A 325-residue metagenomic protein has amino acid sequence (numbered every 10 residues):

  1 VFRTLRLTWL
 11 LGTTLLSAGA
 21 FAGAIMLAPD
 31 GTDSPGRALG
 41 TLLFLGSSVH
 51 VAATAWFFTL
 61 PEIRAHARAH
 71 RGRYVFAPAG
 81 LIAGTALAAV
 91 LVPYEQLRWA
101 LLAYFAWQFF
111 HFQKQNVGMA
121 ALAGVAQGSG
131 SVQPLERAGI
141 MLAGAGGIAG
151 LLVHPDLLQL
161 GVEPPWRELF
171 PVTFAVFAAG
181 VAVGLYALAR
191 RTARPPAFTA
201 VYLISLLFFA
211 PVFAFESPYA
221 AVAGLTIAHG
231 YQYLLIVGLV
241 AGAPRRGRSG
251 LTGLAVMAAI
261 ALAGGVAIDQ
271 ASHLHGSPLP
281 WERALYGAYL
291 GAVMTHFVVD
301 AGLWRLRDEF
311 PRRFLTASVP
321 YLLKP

Functional and structural regions predicted by a protein language model:
V1-L16: N-terminal membrane topogenic signal
W9-L10, G40-S47, F105-W107, H111 (+4 more regions): Alpha-helical transmembrane segments of polytopic membrane proteins
A22, A83-V90, G144-D156, F208-A223 (+1 more regions): Hydrophobic alpha-helical transmembrane segments in multi-pass integral membrane proteins
A22-R37: Short, hydrophobic transmembrane alpha-helix segments
D33, L160-W166, A214-A221, R245-R248 (+1 more regions): Extracellular/periplasmic helix-loop-helix junctions in multi-pass membrane proteins
L39-P61, F110-Q115: Central hydrophobic cores of alpha-helical transmembrane segments in multi-pass inner-membrane proteins across all
A67, R71, L87-E168: Membrane-interface helix-loop-helix junctions at boundaries between adjacent transmembrane segments
Q127-F215, L239: Long, contiguous internal "core" modules enriched in hydrophobic/ aromatic residues
